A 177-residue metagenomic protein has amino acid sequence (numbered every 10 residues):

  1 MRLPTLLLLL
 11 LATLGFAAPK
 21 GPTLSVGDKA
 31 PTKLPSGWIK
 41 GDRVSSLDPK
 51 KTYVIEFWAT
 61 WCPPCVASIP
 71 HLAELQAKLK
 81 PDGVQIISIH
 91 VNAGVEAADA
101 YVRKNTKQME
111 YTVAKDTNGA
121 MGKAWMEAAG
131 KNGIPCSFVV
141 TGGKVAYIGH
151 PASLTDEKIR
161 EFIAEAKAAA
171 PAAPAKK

Functional and structural regions predicted by a protein language model:
P4-G15: Bacterial N-terminal signal peptides
L14-T32, D48, A100-R103, A170-P174: N-proximal helix/coil linker or "cap" segments that precede and/or mark the start of modular domains
P31-Y53: A short beta-strand-turn-helix
L47, N105-M109, D116-F162: Thiol/disulfide oxidoreductase modules built on the thioredoxin-like
K51-Y53, W58-W61, G133: Short pre-active-site segment immediately N-terminal to redox-active cysteine/selenocysteine motifs in thiol-based
V54-I55, I86, S137: Hydrophobic beta-strand anchors of alpha/beta hydrolase catalytic cores
T60-A67, C136: C-type cytochrome heme c attachment motif
V66-K107, N118-W125: Structural microenvironment flanking redox-active thiols in thiol-disulfide oxidoreductases
